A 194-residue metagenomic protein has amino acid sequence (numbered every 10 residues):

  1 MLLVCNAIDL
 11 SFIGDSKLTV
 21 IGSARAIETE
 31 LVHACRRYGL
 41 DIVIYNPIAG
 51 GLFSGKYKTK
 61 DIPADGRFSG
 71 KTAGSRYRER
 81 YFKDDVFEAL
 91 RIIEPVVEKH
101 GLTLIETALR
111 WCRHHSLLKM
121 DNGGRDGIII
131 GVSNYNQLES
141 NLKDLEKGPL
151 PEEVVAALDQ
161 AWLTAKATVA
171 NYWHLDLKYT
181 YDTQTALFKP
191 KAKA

Functional and structural regions predicted by a protein language model:
M1-A165, T180-A194: Beta/alpha (TIM)-barrel catalytic core signal, keyed to glycine-rich beta->alpha loops juxtaposed to Asp/Glu that bind
A165-L177: Surface-exposed amphipathic alpha-helical tracts and adjacent flexible/coil segments at the periphery of soluble enzymes
